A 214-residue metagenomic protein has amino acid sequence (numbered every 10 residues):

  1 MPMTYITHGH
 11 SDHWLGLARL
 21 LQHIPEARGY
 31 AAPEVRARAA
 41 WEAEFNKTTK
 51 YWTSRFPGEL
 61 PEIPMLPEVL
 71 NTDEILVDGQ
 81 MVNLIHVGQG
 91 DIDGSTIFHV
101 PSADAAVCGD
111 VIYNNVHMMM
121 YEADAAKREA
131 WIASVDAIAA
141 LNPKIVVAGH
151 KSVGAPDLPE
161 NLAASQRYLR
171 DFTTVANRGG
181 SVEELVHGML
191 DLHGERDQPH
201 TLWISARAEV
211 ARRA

Functional and structural regions predicted by a protein language model:
M1-E74: Active-site HxH/HxHxD metal-binding segment of metal-dependent hydrolases
M1-P2, I24-R28, Q80-M81, S102-A103 (+1 more regions): Loop/turn elements at helix/coil->beta-strand transitions in domains of secreted/extracellular proteins
S11, V69, E122-A125, E129 (+1 more regions): Soluble non-cytosolic domains of exported or imported proteins
W14-L21, R128, I132-V135, V182 (+1 more regions): Extracytoplasmic/secreted envelope proteins and their assembly/folding machinery, especially bacterial periplasmic
Q22-H23, A123-A125, A164-S165, G188: Glycine-rich, phosphate-binding/catalytic loops in enzymes
R38, A140-I145, S152-A214: Accessory terminal helices/loops
N71, G79-N83: Short, hydrophobic/aromatic-rich segments at coil-to-beta transitions
E74, H86-A163, D171: Metallo-beta-lactamase
